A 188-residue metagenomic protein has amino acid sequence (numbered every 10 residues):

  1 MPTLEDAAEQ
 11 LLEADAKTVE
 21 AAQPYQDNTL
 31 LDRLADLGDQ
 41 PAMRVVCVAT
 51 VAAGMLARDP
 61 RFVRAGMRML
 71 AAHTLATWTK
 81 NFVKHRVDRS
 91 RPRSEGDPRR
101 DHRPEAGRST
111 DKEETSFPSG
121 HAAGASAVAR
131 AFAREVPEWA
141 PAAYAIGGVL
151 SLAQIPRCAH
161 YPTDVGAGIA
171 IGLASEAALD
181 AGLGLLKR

Functional and structural regions predicted by a protein language model:
M1-V48, K80-E114: N-terminal transmembrane-helix/juxtamembrane module of multi-pass inner/ER membrane proteins
D27, P60-R64, R93, P137-P141 (+1 more regions): Membrane-helix interface segments
V46, T50, M69, H73 (+1 more regions): Hydrophobic alpha-helical transmembrane segments of polytopic
V51-A52, F82, S151-L152: Alpha-helical transmembrane segments of multipass membrane proteins
A53-W78: Interfacial segments of alpha-helical transmembrane regions
M55, D59, H85-R93, A159-T163 (+1 more regions): Transmembrane helix-loop junctions in multipass membrane proteins, especially transporters and channels
A76-N81, H85, L173-D180: Transmembrane alpha-helical segments of multi-pass membrane transport proteins and ion-pumping complexes
D97-R188: Membrane-embedded catalytic cores of phosphoryl/pyrophosphoryl-handling enzymes
